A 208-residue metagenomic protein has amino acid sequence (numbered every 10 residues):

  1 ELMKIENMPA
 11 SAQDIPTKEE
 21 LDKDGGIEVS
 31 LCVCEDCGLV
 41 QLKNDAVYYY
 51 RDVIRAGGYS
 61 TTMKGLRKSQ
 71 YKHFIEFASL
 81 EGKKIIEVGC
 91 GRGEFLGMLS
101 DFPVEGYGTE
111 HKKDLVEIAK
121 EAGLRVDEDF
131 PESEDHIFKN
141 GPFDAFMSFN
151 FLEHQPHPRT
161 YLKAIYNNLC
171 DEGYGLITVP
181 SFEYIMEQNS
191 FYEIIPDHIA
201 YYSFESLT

Functional and structural regions predicted by a protein language model:
E1-T62: N-terminal juxtadomain amphipathic helix that follows a signal peptide/anchor or precedes a small N-terminal auxiliary
N7-Q13, I177-A200, F204-S206: Short, glycine-/aromatic-enriched active-site segment of Class I SAM-dependent methyltransferases
G82-G91: Conserved class I S-adenosyl-L-methionine
R92-P103: Conserved SAM-binding loop of SAM-dependent methyltransferases across substrates and taxa, primarily the Class I
E105-E110: Conserved SAM-binding motif I beta-strand of class I
A122-D135: Conserved SAM-binding strand-loop segment of SAM-dependent methyltransferases
M147: A conserved beta-strand element that flanks and buttresses the S-adenosyl-L-methionine
R159-Y174: A short glycine-rich, Lys/Arg-flanked "PGG" loop and its adjoining helix->strand segment in the class I
